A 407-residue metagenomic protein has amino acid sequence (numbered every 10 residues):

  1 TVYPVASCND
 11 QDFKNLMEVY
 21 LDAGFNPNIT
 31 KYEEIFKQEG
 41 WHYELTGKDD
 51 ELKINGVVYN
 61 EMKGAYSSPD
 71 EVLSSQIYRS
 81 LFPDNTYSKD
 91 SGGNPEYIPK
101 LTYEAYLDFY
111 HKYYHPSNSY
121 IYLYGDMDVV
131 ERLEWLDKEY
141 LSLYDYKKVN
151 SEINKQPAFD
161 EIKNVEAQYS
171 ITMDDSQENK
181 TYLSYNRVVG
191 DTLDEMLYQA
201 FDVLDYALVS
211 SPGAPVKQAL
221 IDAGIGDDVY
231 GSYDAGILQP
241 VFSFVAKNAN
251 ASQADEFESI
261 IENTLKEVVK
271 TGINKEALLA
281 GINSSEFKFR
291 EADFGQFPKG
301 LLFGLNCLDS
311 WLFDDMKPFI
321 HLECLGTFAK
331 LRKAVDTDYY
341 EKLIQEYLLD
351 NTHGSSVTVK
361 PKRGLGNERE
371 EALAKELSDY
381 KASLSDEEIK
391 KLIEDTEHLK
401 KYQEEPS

Functional and structural regions predicted by a protein language model:
T1-F159, E178-A200, Y206-S407: Charge-rich, well-structured scaffold segments of protease-associated domains
I162-M173, F289-D293: Short, low-order "capping/linker" segments at domain edges
